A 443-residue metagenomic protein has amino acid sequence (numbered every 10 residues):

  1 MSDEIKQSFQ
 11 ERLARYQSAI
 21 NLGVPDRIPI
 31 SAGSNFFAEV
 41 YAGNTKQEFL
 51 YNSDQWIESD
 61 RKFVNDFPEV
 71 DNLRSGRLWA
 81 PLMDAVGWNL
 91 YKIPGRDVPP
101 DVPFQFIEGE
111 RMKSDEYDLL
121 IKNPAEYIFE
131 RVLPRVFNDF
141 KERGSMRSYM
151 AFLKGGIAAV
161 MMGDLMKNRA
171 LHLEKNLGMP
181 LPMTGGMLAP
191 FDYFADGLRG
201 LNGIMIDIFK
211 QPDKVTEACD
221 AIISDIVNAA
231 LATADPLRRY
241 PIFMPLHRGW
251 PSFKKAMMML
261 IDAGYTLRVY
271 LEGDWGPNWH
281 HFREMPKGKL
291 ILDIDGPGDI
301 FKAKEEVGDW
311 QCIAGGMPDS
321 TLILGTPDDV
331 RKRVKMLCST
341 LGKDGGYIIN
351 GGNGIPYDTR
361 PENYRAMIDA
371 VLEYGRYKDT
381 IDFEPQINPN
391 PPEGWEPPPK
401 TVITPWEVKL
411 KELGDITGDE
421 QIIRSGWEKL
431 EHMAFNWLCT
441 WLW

Functional and structural regions predicted by a protein language model:
M1-W443: Catalytic cores of TIM-barrel enzymes
